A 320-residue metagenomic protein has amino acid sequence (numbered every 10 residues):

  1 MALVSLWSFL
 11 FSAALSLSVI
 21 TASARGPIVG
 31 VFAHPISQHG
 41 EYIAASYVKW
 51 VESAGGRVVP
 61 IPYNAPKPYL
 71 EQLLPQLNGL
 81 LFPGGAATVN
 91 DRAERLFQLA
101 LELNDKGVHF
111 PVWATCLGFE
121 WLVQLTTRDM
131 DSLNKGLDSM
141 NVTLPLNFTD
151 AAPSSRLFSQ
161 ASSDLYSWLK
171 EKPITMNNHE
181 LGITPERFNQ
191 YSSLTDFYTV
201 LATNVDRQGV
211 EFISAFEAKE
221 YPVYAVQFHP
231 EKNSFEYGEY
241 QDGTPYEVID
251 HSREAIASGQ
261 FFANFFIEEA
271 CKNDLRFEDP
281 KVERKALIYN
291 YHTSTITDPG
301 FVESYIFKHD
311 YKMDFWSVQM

Functional and structural regions predicted by a protein language model:
A2-E220, P230-M320: N-terminal beta1-alpha1 cap of cysteine-dependent amidohydrolase-like domains
P222-V226: Catalytic His-Asp charge-relay segment
